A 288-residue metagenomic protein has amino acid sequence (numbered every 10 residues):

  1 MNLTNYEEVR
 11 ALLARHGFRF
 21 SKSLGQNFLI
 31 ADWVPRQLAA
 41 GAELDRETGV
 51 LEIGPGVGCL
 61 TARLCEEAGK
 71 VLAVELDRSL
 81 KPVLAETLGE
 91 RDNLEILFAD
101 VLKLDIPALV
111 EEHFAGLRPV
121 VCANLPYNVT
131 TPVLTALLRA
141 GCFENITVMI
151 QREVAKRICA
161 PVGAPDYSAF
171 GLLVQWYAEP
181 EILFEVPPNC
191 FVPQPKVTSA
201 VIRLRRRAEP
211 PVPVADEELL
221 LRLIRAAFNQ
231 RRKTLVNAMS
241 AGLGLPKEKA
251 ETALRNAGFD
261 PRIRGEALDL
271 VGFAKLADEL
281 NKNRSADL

Functional and structural regions predicted by a protein language model:
M1-A226, R255, R264-E266, K275-L288: Catalytic cores of RNA-modifying enzymes
R231: Active-site-proximal alpha-helical
S240-G242: Short helix-coil junctions and helix-kink-helix linkers
P261: Conserved ABC nucleotide-binding domain
